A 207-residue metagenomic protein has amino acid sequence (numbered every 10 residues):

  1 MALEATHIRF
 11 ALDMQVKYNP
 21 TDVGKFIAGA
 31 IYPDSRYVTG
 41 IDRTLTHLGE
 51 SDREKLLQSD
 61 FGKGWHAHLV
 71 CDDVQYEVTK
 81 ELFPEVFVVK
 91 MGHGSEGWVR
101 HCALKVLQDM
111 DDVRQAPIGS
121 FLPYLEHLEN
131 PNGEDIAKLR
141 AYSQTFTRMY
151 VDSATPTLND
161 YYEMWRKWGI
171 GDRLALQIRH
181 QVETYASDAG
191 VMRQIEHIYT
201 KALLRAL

Functional and structural regions predicted by a protein language model:
M1-L207: N-terminal leader/auxiliary helical segments
